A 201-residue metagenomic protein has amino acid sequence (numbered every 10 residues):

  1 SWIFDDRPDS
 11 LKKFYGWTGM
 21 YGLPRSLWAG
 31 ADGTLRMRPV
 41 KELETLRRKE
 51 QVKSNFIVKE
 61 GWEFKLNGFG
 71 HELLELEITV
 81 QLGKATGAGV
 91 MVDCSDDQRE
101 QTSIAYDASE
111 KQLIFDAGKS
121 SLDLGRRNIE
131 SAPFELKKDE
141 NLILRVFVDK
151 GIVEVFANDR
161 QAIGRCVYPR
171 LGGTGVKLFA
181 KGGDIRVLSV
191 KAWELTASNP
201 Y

Functional and structural regions predicted by a protein language model:
S1-Y201: Beta-rich accessory regions
